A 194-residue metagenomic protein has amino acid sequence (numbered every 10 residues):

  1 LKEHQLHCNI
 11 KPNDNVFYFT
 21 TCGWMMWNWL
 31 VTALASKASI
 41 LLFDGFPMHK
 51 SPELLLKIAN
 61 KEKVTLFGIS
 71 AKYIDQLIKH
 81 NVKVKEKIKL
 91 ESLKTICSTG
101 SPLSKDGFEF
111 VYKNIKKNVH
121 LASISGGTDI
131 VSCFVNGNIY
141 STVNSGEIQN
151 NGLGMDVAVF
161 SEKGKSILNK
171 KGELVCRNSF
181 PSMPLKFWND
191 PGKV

Functional and structural regions predicted by a protein language model:
L1-N15, M25-T65, H80: Conserved AMP-binding/adenylation subdomain of ANL enzymes
P12, A35-A38, V64-I69, I78-V143 (+1 more regions): Gly/Ser/Thr-rich phosphate-binding loop
Y18, C22-W27, L34, F43 (+6 more regions): Tryptophan-centric aromatic hotspots in well-structured domains and transmembrane helices
F19-T20, M25, F43, F67-S70 (+6 more regions): Generic beta-strand/beta-sheet core signal
N28, A33-A35, E91-S92, G152-G154 (+1 more regions): Short, solvent-exposed loop/turn segments at the edges of secondary structure
K72-D75, P181-S182: Alpha-helix/helix-capping structural signal
S145-N151: Short Gly/Pro-enriched turn/cap motifs at secondary-structure boundaries
G152, K165-V194: Conserved ATP/PPi-binding loop(s) of AMP-dependent carboxylate-activating enzymes
